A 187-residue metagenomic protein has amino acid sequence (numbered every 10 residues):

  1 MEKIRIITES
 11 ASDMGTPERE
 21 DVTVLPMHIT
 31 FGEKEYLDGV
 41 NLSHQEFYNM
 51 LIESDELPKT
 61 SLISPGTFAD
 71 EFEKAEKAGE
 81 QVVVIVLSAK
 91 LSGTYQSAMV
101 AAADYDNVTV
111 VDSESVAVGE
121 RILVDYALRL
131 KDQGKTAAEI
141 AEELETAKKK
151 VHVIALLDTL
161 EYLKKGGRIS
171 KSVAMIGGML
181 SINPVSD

Functional and structural regions predicted by a protein language model:
E2-R5, A11-R19, T23, M27-H28 (+3 more regions): Mixed-charge interfacial surface used for oligomerization/domain docking and macromolecular partner engagement
E35-D104: Class I S-adenosyl-L-methionine
S61-L62, D112-E114: Short beta->alpha junction loops
Q81-S88, T109-D112, Y126: Short glycine-rich or small-residue beta-strand-to-loop segments that form or flank ligand, phosphate, metal/Fe-S
